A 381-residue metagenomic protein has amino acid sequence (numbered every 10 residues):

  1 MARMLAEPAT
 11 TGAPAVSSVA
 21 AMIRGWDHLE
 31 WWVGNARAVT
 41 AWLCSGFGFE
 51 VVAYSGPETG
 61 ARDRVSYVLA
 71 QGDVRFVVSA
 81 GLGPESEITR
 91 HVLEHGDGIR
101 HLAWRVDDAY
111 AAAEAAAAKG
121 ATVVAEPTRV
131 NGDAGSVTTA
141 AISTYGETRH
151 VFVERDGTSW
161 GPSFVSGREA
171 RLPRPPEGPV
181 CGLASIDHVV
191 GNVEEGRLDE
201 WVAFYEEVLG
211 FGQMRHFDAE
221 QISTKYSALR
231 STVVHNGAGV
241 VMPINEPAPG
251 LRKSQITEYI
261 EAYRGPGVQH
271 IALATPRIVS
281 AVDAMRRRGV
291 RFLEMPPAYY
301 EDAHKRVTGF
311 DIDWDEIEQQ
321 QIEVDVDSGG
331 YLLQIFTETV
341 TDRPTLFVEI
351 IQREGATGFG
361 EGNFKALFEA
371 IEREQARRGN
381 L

Functional and structural regions predicted by a protein language model:
A2-R168, H188, E318, Q334-F336: An N-terminus-focused feature that recognizes amino-terminal "leader" regions
A2-V19, R343-L381: TerminUS-proximal long segments
A9, A21-R24, E30-R75, A118 (+7 more regions): Core segments of cupin and vicinal oxygen chelate
A20-A21, V202, A262-Y263, G267: Extended non-catalytic domains of envelope/secretory-pathway proteins
W26-V33, F49, L69, F76-V78 (+13 more regions): Short, structured motif recognition centered on aromatic/hydrophobic residues
T158-D199, A203-E206: Non-heme Fe(II) oxygenase catalytic core, chiefly the N-lobe of the double-stranded beta-helix
A238-I256, R264: Active-site-adjacent "gating/activation" loops or surface patches in catalytic cores
V240, R264-V340, L346-R353: Long compositionally biased, domain-poor regions of proteins
